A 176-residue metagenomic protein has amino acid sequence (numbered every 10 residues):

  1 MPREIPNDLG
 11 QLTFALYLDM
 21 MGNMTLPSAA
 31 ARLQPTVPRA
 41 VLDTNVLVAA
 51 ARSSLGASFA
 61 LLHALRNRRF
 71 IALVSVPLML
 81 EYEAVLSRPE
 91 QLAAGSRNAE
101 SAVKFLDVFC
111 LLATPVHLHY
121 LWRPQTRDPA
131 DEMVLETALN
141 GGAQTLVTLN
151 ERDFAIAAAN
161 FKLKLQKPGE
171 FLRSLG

Functional and structural regions predicted by a protein language model:
M1-V74: Short, well-structured N-terminal submotif of metal-dependent ribonuclease cores
P2, L33-T36, C110-T114, L118-Y120 (+1 more regions): Basic nucleic-acid-binding interfaces
P2-M20, P27, E132, L139-T145 (+1 more regions): Acidic, PIN/NYN-like endoribonuclease modules and their adjacent C-terminal/linker elements
V46-L47, L78, R152-F154: Alpha-helix capping/helix-boundary segments
A51-R52, L86, A158: Short, flexible helix/strand-to-coil boundary loops that buttress conserved ligand/catalytic motifs in alpha/beta
A64-L121: PIN-domain endoribonuclease scaffold, especially VapC-family toxins
C110-L146, E151-D153: Active-site neighborhoods of divalent-metal-dependent phosphate/nucleic-acid chemistry enzymes
